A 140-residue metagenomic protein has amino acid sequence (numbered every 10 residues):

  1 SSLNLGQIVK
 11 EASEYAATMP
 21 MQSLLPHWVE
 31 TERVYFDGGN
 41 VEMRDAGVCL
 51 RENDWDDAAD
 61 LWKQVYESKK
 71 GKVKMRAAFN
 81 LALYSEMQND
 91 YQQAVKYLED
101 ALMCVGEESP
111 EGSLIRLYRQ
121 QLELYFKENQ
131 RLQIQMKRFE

Functional and structural regions predicted by a protein language model:
S2-E67, G71-A77, L81-N89, L102-E108 (+1 more regions): C-terminal/domain-edge helix-coil "capping" segments
Y91-Q93: Secretory-pathway ectodomains
K96: Short amphipathic alpha-helices within nucleic acid-binding modules
